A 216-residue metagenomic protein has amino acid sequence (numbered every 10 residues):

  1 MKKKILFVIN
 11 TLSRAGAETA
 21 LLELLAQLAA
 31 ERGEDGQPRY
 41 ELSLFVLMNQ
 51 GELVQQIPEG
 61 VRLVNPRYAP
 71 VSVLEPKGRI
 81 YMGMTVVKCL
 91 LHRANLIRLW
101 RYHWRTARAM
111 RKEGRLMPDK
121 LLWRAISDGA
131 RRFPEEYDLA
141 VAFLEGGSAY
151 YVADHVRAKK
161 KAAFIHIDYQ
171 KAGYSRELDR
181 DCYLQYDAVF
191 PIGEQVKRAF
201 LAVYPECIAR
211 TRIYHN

Functional and structural regions predicted by a protein language model:
I5, L139-L144, Y150-Y169: Active-site proximal beta-strand in glycosyltransferases
I9-E23: A short, glycine/small-residue-rich beta-strand->loop->alpha-helix junction that serves as a flexible
R14, Q27, G36-G114: N-terminal strand-loop element at the rim of the active site of nucleotide-sugar-dependent glycosyltransferases
Q50, G147-S148, Q195-K197: Alpha-helix capping/helix-boundary segments
I57, R132-F133, D154, D181-C182: Structural alpha-helical scaffold elements that stabilize or flank donor/cofactor-binding regions in carbohydrate
L116-M117, D128-E145: Short N-terminal targeting/anchoring amphipathic segment
D119-G129, A149, H166-Q185: Nucleotide-sugar donor phosphate/pyrophosphate-binding loop at the beta->alpha transition of glycosyltransferases
K160-H166, Q170, L184-A202, E206-N216: Donor nucleotide-sugar binding/catalytic pocket of nucleotide-sugar-dependent glycosyltransferases
